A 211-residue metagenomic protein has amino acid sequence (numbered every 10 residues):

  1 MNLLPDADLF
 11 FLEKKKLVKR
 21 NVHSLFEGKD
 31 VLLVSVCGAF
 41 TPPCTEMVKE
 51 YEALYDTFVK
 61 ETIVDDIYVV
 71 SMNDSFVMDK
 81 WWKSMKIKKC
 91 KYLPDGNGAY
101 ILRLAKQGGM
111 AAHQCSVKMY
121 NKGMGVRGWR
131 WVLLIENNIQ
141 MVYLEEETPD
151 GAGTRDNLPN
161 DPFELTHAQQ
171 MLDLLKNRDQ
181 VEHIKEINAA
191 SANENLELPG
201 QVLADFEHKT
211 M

Functional and structural regions predicted by a protein language model:
M1-M211: Chalcogenol-based redox active-site neighborhoods
